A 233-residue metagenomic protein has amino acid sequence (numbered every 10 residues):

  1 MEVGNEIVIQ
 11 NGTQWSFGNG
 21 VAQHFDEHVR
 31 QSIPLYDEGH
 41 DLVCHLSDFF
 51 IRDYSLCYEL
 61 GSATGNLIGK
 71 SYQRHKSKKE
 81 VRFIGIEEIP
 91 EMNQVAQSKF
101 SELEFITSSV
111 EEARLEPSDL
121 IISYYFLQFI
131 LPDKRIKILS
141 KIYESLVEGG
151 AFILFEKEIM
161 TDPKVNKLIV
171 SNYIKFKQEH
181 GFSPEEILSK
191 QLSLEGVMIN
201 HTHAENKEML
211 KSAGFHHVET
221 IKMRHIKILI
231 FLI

Functional and structural regions predicted by a protein language model:
M1-H24: N-terminal, positively charged/glycine-rich alpha-helical extensions of SAM-dependent methyltransferases
D37-D53: Conserved alpha-helix/loop element of class I SAM-dependent methyltransferases that forms part of the SAM/SAH-binding
Y58, A63-E112: Class I SAM-dependent methyltransferase SAM/SAH-binding core
I122: A conserved beta-strand element that flanks and buttresses the S-adenosyl-L-methionine
I136-E148: A short glycine-rich, Lys/Arg-flanked "PGG" loop and its adjoining helix->strand segment in the class I
G149-K157: Conserved beta-strand signature within the Rossmann-like core of class I S-adenosyl-L-methionine
E158-M209: C-terminal alpha-helical "lid/dimerization" subdomain adjacent to the S-adenosyl-L-methionine
A213-I233: Core SAM-dependent methyltransferase catalytic element
